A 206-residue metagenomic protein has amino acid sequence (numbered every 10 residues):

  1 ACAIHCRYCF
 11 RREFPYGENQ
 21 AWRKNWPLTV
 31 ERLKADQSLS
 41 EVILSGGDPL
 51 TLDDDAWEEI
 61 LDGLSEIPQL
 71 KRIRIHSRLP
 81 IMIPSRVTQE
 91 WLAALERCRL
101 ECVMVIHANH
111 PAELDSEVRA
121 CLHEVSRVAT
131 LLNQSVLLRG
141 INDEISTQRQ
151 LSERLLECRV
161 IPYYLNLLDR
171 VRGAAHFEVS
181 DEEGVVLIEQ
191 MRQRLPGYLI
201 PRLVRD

Functional and structural regions predicted by a protein language model:
A1-R23, I75: Canonical Radical SAM [4Fe-4S] cluster-binding loop centered on the CxxxCxxC motif and its immediate flanking residues
Y8, Y16, Y163-Y164, Y198: Sequence-level detector for tyrosine residue identity
P27-E41, L50-L195: Conserved AdoMet/S-adenosylmethionine-binding subsite of the radical SAM
G47: Short acidic donor-binding/metal-coordinating loop in glycosyltransferase active sites
Q193-D206: Glycine-rich phosphate/adenylate-binding loop
